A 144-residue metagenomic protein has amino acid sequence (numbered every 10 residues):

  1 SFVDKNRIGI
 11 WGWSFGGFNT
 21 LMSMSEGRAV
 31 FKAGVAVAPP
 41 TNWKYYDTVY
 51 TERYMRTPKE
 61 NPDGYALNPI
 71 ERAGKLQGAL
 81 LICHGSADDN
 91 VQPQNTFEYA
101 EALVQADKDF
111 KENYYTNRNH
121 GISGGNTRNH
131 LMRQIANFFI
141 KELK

Functional and structural regions predicted by a protein language model:
S1-K144: Active-site-proximal cap/loop segments of hydrolase catalytic domains
